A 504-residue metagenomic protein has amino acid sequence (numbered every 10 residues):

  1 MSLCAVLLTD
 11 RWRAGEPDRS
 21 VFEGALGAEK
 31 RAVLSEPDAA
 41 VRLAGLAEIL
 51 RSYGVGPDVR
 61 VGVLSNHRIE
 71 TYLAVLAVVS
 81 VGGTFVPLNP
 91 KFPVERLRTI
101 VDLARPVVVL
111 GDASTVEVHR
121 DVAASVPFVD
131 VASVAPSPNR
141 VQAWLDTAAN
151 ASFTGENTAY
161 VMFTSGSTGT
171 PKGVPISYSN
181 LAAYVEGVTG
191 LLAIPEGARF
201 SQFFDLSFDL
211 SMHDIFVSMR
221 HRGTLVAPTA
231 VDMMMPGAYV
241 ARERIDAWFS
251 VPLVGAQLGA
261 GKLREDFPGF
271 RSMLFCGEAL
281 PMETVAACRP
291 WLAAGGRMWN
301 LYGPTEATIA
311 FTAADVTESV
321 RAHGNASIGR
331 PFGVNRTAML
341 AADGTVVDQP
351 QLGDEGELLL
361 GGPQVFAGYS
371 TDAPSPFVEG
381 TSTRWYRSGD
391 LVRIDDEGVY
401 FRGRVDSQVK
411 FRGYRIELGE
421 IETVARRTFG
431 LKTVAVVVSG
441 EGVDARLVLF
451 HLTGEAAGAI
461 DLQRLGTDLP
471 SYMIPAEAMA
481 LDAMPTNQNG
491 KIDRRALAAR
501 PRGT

Functional and structural regions predicted by a protein language model:
M1-L7, V109-V122, P127-A151, L181 (+2 more regions): AMP-dependent adenylate-forming
M1-V161, I176, A183, P281 (+4 more regions): AMP-binding/adenylate-forming domain of the ANL superfamily
V61, V78, V109, T158 (+10 more regions): Conserved S/T- and glycine-rich ATP-binding loop of Class I adenylate-forming
S65-I69, G83-D102, A113-V116, G223-E243 (+3 more regions): ATP-dependent adenylate-forming carboxylate-activation enzymes
S65-R68, N89, I194, F204-F208 (+1 more regions): Conserved AMP-binding
L145-F163, T170, I194-F200, L206: Conserved pre-ATP/AMP-binding loop-to-beta segment of ANL
K172-R199, S207-A247: Conserved AMP-binding/adenylation subdomain of ANL enzymes
R220-G223, A247-F249, G259-H323, S327 (+1 more regions): Gly/Ser/Thr-rich phosphate-binding loop
